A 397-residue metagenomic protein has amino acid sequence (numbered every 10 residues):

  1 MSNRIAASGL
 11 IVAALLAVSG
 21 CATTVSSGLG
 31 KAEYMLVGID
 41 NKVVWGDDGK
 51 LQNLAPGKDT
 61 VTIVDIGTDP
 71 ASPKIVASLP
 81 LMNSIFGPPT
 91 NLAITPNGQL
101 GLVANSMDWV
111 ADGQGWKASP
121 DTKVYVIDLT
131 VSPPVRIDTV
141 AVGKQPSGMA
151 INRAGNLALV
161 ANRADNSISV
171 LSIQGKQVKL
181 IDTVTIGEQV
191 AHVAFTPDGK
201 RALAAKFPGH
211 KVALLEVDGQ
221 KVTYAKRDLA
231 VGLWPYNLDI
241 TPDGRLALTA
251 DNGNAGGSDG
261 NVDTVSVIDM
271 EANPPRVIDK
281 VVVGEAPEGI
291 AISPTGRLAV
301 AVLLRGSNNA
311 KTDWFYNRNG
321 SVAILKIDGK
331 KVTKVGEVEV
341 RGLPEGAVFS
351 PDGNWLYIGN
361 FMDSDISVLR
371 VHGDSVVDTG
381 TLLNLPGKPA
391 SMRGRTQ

Functional and structural regions predicted by a protein language model:
M1-L10: Bacterial N-terminal signal peptides that target proteins for export
A6, A17, T24-V25: Intrinsically disordered, low-complexity segments
G9-S19: Bacterial N-terminal signal peptides
C21-Q397: Predominantly soluble domains enriched in secretory-pathway, periplasmic, or organellar proteins
